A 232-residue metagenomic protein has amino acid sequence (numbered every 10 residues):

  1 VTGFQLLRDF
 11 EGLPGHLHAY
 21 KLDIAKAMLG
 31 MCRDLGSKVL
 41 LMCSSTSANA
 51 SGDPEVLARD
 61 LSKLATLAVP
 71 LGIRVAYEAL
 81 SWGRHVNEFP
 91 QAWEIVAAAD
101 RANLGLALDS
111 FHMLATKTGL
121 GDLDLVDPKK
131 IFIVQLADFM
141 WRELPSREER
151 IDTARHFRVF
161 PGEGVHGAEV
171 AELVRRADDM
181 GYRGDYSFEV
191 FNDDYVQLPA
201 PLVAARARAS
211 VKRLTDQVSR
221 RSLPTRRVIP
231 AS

Functional and structural regions predicted by a protein language model:
T2-G12, E148-R155: N-terminal small/glycine-rich loop or linker at the start of catalytic domains across soluble metabolic enzymes
G3-Q5, L41, A76, F132-Q135 (+1 more regions): Conserved beta-strand positions in the central sheet of alpha/beta enzyme cores
L6-L106, A115, S210, R221 (+2 more regions): Active-site acidic/histidine proton-transfer and metal-coordination neighborhood in alpha/beta enzyme cores
G36, S62, F89-L108, L114-S232: Histidine-acidic metal/acid-base catalytic patches
